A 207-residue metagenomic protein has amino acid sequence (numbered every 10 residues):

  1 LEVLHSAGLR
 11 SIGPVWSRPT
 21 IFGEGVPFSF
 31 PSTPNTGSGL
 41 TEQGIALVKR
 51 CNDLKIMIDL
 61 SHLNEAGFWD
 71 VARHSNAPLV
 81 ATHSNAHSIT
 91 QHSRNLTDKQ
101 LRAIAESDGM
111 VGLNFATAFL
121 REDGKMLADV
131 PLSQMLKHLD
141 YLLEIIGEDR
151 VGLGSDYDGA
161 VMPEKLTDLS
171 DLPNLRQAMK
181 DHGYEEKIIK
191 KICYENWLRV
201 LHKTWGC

Functional and structural regions predicted by a protein language model:
L1-R18: Extended substrate/RNA-proximal surfaces in nucleic-acid metabolism proteins
L1-S6, F28-V80, S93-S107, S133-D149: Histidine/acidic residue-rich metal-binding segments in metalloenzymes
G8, I58, H83, V111 (+4 more regions): Conserved, mostly hydrophobic/aromatic
S11-V15, M57-D59, P78-T82, M110-N114 (+1 more regions): Structural recognition of the beta-strand scaffold that forms the well-ordered cores of secreted hydrolase catalytic
S17-P19, I56, S61-A66, S84-H87 (+2 more regions): Active-site beta-loop-alpha junctions enriched in small/polar residues
A105, M110-F119, G124: A conserved active-site cap/scaffold subdomain adjacent to cofactor or substrate pockets
N114-F115, I145-T167: Short acidic/histidine-rich active-site segments
T167-C207: Mid-to-C-terminal alpha-helical segments outside catalytic/metal-binding sites
